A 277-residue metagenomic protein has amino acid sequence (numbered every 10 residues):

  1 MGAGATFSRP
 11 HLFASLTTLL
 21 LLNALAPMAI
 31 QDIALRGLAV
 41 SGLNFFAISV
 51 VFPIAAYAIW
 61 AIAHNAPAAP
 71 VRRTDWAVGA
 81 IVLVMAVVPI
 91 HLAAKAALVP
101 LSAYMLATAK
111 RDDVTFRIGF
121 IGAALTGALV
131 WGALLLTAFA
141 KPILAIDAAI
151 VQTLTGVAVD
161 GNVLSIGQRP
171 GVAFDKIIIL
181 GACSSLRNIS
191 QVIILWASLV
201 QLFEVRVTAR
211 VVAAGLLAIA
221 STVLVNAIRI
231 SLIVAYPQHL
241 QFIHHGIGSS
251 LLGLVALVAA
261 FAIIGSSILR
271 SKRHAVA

Functional and structural regions predicted by a protein language model:
M1-A277: Hydrophobic N-terminal alpha-helices or hydrophobic patches in metabolic proteins across all domains of life
